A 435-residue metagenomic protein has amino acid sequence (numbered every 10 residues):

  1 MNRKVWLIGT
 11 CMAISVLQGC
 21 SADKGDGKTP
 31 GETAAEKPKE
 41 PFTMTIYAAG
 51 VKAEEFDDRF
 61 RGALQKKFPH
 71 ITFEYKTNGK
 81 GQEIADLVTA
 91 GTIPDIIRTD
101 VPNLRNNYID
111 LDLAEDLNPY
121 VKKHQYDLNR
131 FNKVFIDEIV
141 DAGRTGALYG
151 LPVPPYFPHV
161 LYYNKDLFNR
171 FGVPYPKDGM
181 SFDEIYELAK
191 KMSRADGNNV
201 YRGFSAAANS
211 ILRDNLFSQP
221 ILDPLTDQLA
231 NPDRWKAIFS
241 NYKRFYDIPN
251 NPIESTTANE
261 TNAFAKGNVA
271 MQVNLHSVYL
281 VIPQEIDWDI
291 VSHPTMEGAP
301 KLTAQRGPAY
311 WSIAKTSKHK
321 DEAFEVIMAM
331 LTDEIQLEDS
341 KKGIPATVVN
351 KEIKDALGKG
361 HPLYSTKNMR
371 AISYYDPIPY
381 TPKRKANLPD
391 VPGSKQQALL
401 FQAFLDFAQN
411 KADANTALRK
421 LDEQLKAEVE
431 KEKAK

Functional and structural regions predicted by a protein language model:
N2-L111, N129, F157, Y175 (+7 more regions): Conserved N-terminal structural module of periplasmic/extracytoplasmic solute-binding proteins
T77-I84, M180-E187, P252-A265: Short helix-initiation/N-cap motifs at beta->coil->alpha
D95-R98, A270-L275, D289: Paired acidic/hydrophobic, glycine-rich loop segments that form the ligand-binding mouth/hinge of periplasmic-binding
N103-P158, V291-S292: Hinge/lid segment of periplasmic solute-binding proteins
R105-Y108, H276-D287: A ligand-binding cleft/hinge motif common to bilobed small-molecule-binding domains
L188-A189, L225-T256: Glycine-centered hinge/linker elements that transmit conformational signals in sensory and ligand-binding systems
L280, I313-S394, L405, A434: Mature extracytoplasmic/periplasmic domains
D287-S312: Periplasmic-binding protein-like
